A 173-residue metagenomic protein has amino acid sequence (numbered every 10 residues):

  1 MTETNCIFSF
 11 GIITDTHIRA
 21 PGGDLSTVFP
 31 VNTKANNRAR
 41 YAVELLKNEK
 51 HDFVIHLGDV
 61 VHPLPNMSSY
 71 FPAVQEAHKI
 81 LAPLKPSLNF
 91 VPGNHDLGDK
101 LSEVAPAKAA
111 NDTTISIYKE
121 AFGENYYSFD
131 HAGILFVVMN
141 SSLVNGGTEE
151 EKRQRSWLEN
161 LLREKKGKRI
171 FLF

Functional and structural regions predicted by a protein language model:
M1-S68: N-terminal active-site segment of His-dependent metallophosphoesterases
F8-S9, F53, L135, K168-I170: Charged active-site motifs of nucleotide-sugar-dependent glycosyltransferases
I12-T14, V54-D59, L88-N94, N140 (+1 more regions): Active-site neighborhood of phospho(di)ester-bond hydrolases with catalytic His/Asp-centered motifs
F29, P65-R169: Extended active-site neighborhood of metal-dependent phosphoesterases/phosphodiesterases
